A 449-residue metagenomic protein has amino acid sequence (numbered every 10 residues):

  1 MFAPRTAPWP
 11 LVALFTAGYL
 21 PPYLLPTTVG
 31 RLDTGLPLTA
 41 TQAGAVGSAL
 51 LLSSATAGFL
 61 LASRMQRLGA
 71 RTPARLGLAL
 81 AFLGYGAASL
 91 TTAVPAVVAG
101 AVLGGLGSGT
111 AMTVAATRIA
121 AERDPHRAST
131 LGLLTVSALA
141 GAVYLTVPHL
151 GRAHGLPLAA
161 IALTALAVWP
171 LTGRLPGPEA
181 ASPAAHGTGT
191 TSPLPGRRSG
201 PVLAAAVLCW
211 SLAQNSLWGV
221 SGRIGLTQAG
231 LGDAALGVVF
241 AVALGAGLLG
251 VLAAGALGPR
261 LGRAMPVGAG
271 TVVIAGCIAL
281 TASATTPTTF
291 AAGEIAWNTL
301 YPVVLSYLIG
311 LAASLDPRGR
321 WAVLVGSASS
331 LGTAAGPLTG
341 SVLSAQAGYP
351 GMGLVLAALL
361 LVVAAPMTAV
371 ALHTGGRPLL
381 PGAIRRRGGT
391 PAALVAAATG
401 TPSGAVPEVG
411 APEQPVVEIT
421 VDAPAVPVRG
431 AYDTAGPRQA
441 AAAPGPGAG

Functional and structural regions predicted by a protein language model:
Y19, L315-A357: A late C-terminal transmembrane helix in Major Facilitator Superfamily
P26-Q42, G219-A235, G310: Short amphipathic helix-loop junctions that connect adjacent transmembrane helices in Major Facilitator Superfamily/SLC
T56-T72, A120, L249-R263, S344: Helix-to-loop junctions at the C-terminal end of transmembrane segments in multipass secondary transporters
T72-G86, M265-L280, L354-A357: Structural signature of the two symmetry-related core transmembrane helices
V94, G100-T135: Cytoplasmic helix-loop-helix junction between adjacent transmembrane helices in 12-TM secondary transporters
G109-R123, P302-P317: Intracellular juxtamembrane helix-capping segments at the cytosolic ends of symmetry-related transmembrane helices
E122-H126, T130-G177: Helix-loop-helix hairpin linking two adjacent transmembrane segments in secondary transporters
L261-L308: C-terminal transmembrane helical hairpin of 12-TM major facilitator-type secondary transporters
